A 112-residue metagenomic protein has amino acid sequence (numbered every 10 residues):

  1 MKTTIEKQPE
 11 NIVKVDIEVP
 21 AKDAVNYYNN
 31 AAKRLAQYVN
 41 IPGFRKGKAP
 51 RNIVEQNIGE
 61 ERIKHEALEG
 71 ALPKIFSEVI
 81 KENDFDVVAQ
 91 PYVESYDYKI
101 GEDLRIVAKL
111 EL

Functional and structural regions predicted by a protein language model:
M1-L112: FKBP-type peptidyl-prolyl cis-trans isomerases
